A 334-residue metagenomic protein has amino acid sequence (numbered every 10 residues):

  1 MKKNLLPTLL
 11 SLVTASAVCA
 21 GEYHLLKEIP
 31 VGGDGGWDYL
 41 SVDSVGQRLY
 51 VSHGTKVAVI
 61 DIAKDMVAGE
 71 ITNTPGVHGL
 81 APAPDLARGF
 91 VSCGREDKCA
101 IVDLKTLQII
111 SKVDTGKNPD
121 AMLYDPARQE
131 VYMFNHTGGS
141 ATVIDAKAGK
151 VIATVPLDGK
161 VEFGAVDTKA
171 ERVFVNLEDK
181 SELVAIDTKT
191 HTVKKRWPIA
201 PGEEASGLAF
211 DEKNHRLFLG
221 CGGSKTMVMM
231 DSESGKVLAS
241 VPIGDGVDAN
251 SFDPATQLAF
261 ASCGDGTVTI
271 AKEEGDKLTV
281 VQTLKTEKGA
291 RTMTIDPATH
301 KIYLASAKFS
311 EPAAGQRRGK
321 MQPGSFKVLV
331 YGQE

Functional and structural regions predicted by a protein language model:
M1-N4: Positively charged n-region of N-terminal signal peptides that target proteins for export
P7-A17: Bacterial N-terminal signal peptides
C19-E334: Predominantly soluble domains enriched in secretory-pathway, periplasmic, or organellar proteins
